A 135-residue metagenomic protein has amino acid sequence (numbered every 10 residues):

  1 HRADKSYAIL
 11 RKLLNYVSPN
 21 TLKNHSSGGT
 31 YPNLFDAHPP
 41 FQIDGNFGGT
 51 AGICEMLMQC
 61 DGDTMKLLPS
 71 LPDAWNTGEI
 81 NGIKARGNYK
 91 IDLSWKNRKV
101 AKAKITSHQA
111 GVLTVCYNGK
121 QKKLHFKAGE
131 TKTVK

Functional and structural regions predicted by a protein language model:
R2-K135: Non-catalytic C-terminal accessory modules of carbohydrate-active enzymes
